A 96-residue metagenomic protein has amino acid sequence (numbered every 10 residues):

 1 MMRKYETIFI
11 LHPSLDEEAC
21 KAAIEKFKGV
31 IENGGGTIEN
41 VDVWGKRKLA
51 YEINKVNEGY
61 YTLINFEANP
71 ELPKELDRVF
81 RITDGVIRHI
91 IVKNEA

Functional and structural regions predicted by a protein language model:
M2-A96: Structured, basic alpha/beta domains of bacterial-type, RNA-associated proteins
